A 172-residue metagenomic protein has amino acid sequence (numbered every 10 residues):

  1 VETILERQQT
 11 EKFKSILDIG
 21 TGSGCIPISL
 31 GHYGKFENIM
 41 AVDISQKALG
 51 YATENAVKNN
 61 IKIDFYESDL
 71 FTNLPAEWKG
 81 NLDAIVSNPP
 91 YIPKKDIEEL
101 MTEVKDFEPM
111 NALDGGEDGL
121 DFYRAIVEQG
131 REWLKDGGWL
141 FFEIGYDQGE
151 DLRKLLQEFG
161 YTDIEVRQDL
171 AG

Functional and structural regions predicted by a protein language model:
V1-E99: Conserved SAM/SAH cofactor-binding pocket of Class I
E2, I16-G20, A112-G115, L134 (+1 more regions): Short glycine- and Lys/Arg-enriched binding-loop motifs that mark or flank ligand-binding interfaces
G20, D43, N81, E108 (+3 more regions): Conserved functional loop/turn residues at catalytic and ligand-binding sites
L30, V104, I126-G130: Class I S-adenosylmethionine-dependent transferase superfamily signal
A41, P75, A112-G119, G145: Alpha-helix initiation/capping motif
D64-Y66, N111, E165: Structural signal for short hydrophobic segments within the conserved structured cores of catalytic domains across
Y91-D121: Mobile active-site "lid"/loop adjacent to the S-adenosyl-L-methionine
E117-G172: Conserved Class I SAM-dependent methyltransferase catalytic core
